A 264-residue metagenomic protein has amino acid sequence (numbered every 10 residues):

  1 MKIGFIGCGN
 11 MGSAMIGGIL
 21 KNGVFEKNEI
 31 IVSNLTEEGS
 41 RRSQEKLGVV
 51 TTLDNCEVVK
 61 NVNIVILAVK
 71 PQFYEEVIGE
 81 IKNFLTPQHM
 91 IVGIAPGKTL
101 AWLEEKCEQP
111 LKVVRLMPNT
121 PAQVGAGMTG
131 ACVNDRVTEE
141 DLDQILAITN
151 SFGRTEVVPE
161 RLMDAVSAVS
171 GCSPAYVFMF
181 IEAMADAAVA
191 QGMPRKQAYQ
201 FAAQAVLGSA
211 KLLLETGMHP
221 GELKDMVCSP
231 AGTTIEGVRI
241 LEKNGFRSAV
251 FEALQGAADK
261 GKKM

Functional and structural regions predicted by a protein language model:
M1-K46, V50-L53, E57, V189-Q191: NAD(P)+-binding Rossmann beta1-loop-alpha1 motif at the extreme N-terminus of oxidoreductases
I30, S40, V58, P194-F201 (+2 more regions): Small-residue helix-packing motif on alpha-helices
E37, K46-L47, N55-A131, D135: Rossmann-like NAD(P)(H) cofactor-binding subdomain of soluble oxidoreductases
W102-K112, M128-A165, F178-E215, K260: Internal alpha-helical scaffold of NAD(P)-dependent oxidoreductase catalytic cores
M163-A168, P220-K224: Short pre-catalytic strand/loop immediately N-terminal to key active-site residues, enriched for Gly-Thr
A203-M264: NAD(P)-dependent Rossmann-like dehydrogenase/reductase catalytic/cofactor-binding core
